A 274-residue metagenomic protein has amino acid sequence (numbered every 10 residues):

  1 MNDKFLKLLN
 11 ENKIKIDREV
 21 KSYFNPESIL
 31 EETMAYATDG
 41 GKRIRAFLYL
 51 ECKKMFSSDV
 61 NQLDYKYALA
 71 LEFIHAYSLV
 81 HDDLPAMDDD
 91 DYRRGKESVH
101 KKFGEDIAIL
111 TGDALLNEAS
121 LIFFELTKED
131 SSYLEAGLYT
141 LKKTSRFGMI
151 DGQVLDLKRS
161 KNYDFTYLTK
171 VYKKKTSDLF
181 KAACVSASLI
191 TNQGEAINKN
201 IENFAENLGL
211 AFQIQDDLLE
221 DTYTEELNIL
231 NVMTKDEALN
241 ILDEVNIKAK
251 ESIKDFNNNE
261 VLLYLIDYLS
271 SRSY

Functional and structural regions predicted by a protein language model:
M1-Y274: All-alpha prenyltransferase/terpene-synthase fold signal
